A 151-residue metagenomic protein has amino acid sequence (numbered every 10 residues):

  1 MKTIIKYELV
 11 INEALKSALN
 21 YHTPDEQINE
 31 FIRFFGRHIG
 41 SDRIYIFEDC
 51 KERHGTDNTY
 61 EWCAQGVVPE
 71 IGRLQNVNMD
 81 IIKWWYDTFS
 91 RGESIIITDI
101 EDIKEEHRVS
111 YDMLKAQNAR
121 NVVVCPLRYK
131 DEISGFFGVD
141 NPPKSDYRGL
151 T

Functional and structural regions predicted by a protein language model:
M1-E26, R37: Signal-transmission linkers at sensory-effector interfaces
K2, D140-T151: Regulatory loop-to-helix N-cap segments in sensory/regulatory domains that couple ligand/signal detection
L15-N20, F31-K51, L114-K115: Short regulatory alpha-helical segment in sensory/regulatory domains of signaling proteins that mediates
Y45-E93, S134: GAF sensory/regulatory domain recognition with acknowledged cross-activation on helical regulatory dimers
T98-N121, N141: Signal-transducing coupling segments at domain and membrane junctions
R120-R128: A short, aliphatic-rich beta-strand micro-motif
V124, G135-F136: Short glycine-/small-residue motifs
L127-K130, K144-S145: Sensor-regulatory modules in signal-transduction proteins
